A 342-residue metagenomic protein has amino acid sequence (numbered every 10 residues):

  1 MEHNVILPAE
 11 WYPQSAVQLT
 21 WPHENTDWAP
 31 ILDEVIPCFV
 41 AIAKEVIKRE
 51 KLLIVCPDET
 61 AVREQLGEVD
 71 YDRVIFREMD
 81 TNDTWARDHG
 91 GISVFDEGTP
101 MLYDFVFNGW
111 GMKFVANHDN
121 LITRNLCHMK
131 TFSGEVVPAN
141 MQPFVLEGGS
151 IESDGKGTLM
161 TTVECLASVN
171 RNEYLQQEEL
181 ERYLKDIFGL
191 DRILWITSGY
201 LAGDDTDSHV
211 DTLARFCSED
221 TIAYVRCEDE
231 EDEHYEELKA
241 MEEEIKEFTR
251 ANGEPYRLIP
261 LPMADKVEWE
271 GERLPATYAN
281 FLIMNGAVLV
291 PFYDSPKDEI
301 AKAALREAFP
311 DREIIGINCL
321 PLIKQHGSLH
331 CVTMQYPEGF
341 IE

Functional and structural regions predicted by a protein language model:
M1-E342: The feature marks the mature, well-folded catalytic cores of soluble enzymes
